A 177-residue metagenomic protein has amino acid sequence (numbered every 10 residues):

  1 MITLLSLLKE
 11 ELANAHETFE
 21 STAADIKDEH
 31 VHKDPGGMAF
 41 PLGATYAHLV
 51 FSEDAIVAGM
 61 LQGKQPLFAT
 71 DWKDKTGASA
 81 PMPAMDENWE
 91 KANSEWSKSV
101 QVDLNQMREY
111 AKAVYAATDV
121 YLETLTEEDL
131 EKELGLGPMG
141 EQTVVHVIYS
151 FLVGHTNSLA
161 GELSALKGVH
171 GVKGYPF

Functional and structural regions predicted by a protein language model:
M1-S6: Basic/polar N-terminal segments that are highly enriched at the extreme N-terminus, encompassing both cleavable
K9-A13, E17-E20, H30-E90, E133-F177: Short, contiguous alpha-helical
L12, H16-F19, A23, A111-T118: Hydrophobic alpha-helical core bundles mediating ligand binding, dimerization, or RNAP-core interactions
D25, H48-L49, T124: Conserved catalytic core of Hanks-type protein kinase domains
A80-L130, V147-L152: Acidic/histidine-rich alpha-helical segments that form the ligand environment of transition-metal centers
